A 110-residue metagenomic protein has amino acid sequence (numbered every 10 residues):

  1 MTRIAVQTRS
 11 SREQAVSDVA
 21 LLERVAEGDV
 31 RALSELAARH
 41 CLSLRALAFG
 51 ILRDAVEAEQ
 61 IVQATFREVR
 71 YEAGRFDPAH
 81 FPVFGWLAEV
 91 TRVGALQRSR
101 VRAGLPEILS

Functional and structural regions predicted by a protein language model:
M1-E27, R31, E35-A38, R67 (+2 more regions): Intrinsic, short, N-terminal disordered tails of RNA polymerase sigma-factor systems
R3, A26-S34, R45-A64: Short, charged helix-capping/linker segments at alpha-helix termini
A46, A55-A58, P82-G85, S99-V101: Short, intrinsically disordered/low-complexity patches at protein termini and at juxtamembrane boundaries
R53-D54, R75-A79, G104: Short connector loops in the HATPase_c
